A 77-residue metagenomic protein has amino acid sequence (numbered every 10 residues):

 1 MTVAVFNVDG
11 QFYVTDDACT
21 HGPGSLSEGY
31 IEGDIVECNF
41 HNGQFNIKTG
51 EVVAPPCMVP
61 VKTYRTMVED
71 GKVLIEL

Functional and structural regions predicted by a protein language model:
M1-L77: Rieske [2Fe-2S] iron-sulfur-binding domain
